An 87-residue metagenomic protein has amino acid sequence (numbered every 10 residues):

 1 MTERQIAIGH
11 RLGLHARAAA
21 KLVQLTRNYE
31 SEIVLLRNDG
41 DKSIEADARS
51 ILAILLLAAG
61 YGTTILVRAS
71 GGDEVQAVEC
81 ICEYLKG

Functional and structural regions predicted by a protein language model:
M1-Q5, T64-L66: Intrinsic-disorder/low-complexity, polar/charged segments enriched in Ser/Thr/Lys/Arg/Asp/Glu/Gln
E3, E45-A48, A77-V78: Short, well-ordered secondary-structure micro-motifs
A7-G60: Compact, glycine-rich, soluble single-domain proteins
L55-G87: C-terminal structural segments of small proteins and small subunits
